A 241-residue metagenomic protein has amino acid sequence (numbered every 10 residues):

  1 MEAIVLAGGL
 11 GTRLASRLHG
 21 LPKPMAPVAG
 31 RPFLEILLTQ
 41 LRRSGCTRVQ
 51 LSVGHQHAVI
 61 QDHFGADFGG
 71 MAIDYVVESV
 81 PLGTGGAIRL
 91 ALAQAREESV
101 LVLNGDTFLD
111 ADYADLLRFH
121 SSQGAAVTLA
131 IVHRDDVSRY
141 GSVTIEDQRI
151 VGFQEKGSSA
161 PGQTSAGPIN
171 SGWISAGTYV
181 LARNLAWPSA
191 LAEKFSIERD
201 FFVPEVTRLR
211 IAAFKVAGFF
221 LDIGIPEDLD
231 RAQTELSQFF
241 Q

Functional and structural regions predicted by a protein language model:
M1-V5, R13, P27, R31-N104 (+3 more regions): Conserved N-terminal catalytic core of the sugar/cofactor nucleotidyltransferase
G8, G54, V132-H133: Histidine-centered beta-alpha loop that forms part of the nucleotide-sugar donor binding/catalytic region in diverse
G11-R13, Q123: Glycine-rich "HGGG/HGxG" loop immediately N-terminal to the catalytic nucleophile of the alpha/beta-hydrolase
H19-K23: Short alpha-helical oligomerization interface
M25, S142-I145, F202, A213: A structural signal for short hydrophobic beta-strand segments in well-ordered beta-sheet cores
S99-L101, F108, A114-S121, D135 (+1 more regions): Catalytic-core segments of class I nucleotidyltransferases/pyrophosphorylases that form NMP-activated intermediates
Q123-H133: A short, conserved acidic/glycine-rich loop-to-beta-strand motif that forms the donor nucleotide-sugar/metal
